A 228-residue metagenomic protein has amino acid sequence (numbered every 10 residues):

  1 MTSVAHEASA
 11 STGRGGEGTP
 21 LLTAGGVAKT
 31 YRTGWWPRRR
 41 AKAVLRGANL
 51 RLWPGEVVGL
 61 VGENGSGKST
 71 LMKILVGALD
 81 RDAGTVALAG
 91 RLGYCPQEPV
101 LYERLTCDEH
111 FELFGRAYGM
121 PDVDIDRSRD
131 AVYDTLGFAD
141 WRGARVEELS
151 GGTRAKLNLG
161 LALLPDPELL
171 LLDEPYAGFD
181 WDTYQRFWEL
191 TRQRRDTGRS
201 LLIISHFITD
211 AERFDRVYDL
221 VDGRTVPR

Functional and structural regions predicted by a protein language model:
L22, L45-G47: Conserved structural motif at the start of ABC-family nucleotide-binding domains
V61-E63: The feature captures the beta-strand-to-loop junction immediately N-terminal to the Walker
V76: Helix-to-loop junction immediately C-terminal to a conserved catalytic motif
E112, R116, V123-W141: Conserved ABC ATPase "signature" region
R145-G152: Conserved ABC ATPase signature
L170-E174: Catalytic Walker B motif of ABC-type/P-loop ATPase nucleotide-binding domains
